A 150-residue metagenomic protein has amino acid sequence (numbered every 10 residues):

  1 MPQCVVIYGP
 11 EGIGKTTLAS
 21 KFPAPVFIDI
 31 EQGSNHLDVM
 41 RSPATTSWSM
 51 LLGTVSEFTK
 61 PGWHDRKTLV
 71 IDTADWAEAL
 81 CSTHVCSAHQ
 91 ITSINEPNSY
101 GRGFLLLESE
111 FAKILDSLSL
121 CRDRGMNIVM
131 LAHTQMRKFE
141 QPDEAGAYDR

Functional and structural regions predicted by a protein language model:
M1-T83: Conserved P-loop
A74-R150: P-loop NTPase motor core
